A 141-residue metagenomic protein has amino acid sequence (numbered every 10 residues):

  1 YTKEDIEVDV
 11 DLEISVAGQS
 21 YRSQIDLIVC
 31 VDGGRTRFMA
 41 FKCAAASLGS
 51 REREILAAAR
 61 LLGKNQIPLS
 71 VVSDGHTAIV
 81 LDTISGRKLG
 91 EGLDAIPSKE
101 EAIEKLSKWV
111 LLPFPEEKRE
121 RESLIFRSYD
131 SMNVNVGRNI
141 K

Functional and structural regions predicted by a protein language model:
Y1-P68, I84-K141: A short, conserved, highly charged catalytic patch centered on acidic carboxylates
S73-A78: Short beta-alpha junction loops
